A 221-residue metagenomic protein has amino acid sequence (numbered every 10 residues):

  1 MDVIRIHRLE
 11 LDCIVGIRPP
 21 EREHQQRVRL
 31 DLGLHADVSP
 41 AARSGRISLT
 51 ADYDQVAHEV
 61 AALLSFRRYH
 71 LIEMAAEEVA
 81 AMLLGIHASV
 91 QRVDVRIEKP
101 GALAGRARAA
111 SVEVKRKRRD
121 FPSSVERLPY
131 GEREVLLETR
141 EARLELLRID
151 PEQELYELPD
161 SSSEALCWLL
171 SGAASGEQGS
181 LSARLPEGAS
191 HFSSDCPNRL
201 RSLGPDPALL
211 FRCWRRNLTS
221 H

Functional and structural regions predicted by a protein language model:
M1-L137, A142-L147, P151, W168-S171 (+1 more regions): N-terminal, polar/charged subdomain of small-to-medium soluble alpha/beta proteins
Q153-E157: Short, charged beta-strand/loop "edge" motif centered at a coil->beta-strand transition that forms conserved
D160-G179: Glycine- and acidic-residue-biased ligand/ion/polar-headgroup-sensing regions
Q178-N198: Short acidic-glycine-tyrosine-enriched beta hairpin
S182-R184, D206, N217: Short, surface-exposed beta-strand-loop junctions and turns on beta-sheet-rich folds
N198-P205: Asparagine-centered strand-capping/turn motif at beta-strand->loop junctions
P207-R212: C-terminal interaction-tip segments
